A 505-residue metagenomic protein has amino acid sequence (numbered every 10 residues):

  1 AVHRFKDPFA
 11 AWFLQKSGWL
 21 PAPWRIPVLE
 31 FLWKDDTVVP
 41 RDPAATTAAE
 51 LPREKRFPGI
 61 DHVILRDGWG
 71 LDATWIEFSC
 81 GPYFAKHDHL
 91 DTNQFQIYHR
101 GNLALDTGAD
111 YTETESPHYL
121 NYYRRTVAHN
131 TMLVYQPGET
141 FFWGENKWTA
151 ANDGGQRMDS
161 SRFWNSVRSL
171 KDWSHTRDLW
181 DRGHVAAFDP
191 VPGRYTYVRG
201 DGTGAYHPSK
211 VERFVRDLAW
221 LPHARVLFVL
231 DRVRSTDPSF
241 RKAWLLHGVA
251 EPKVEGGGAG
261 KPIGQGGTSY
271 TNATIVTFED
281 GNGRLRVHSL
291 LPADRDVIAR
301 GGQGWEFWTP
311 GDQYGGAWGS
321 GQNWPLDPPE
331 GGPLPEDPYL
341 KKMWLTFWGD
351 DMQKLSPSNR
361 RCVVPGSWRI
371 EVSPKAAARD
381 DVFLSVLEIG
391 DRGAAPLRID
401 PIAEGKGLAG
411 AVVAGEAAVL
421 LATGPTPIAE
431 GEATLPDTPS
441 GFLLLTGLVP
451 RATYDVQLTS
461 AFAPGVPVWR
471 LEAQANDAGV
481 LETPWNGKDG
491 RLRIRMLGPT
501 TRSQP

Functional and structural regions predicted by a protein language model:
A1: Acidic/histidine-rich catalytic neighborhood
D7: Conserved catalytic cores of very large enzyme subunits
A11, Q15, L20-R284, I298-W305 (+6 more regions): Catalytic and substrate-binding regions of extracellular carbohydrate-active enzymes, especially polysaccharide lyases
W69, G202-A205, R232-D237, E279-N282 (+6 more regions): Secondary-structure transition/turn motif
I76, L103-A104, G283-R286, A417-L421 (+1 more regions): Short, isolated positions in well-ordered beta-strands
T236, R300-E416, L420-L421: Beta-strand-rich recognition/accessory modules
V254-Y270, D351-R361, A463-V480: Solvent-exposed beta-strand/loop surfaces of large extracellular or lumenal domains
A376-V382, E388-P505: Non-catalytic terminal regions with compositionally biased, polar/charged low complexity
